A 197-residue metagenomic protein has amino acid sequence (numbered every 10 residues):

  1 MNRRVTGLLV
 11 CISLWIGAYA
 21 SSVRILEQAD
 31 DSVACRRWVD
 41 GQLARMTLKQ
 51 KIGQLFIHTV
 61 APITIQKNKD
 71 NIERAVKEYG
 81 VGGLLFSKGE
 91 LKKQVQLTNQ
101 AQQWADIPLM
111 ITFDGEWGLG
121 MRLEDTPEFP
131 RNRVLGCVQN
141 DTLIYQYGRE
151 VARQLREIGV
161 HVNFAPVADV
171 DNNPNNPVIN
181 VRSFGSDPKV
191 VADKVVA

Functional and structural regions predicted by a protein language model:
M1-E27: Bacterial Sec-dependent N-terminal signal peptides
L8, R36-V39, Q103: N-terminal hydrophobic alpha-helix used for membrane targeting or insertion
S22-V23, E27-A29, A34, N71-I72 (+1 more regions): Short leucine-rich amphipathic alpha-helices used at interfaces
D31-T64: Mature N-terminal segment immediately following signal peptide/propeptide cleavage in secreted/periplasmic
A61-K194: Enzymes and membrane/adaptor proteins characterized by extended Gly/Ser/Thr/Asp/Glu-rich, aromatic-dotted
A197: Substrate-binding cleft of carbohydrate-active enzyme catalytic domains
